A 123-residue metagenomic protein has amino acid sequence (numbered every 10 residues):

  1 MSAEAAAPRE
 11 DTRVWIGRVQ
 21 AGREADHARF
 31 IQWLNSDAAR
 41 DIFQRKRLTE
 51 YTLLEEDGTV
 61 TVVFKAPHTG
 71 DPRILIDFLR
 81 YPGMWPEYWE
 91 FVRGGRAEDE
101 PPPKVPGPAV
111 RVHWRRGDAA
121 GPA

Functional and structural regions predicted by a protein language model:
M1-A7: Short acidic N-proximal helix/loop "leader" segments that mark the beginning of a domain or an inter-domain linker
E10-R18: Active-site-flanking beta-strand signature of metal-NTP-handling nucleotidyl enzymes and homologous cyclase-like
G17-A21, V63-H68: Short beta-strand-to-loop capping motifs
R23-L48: Short amphipathic alpha-helical segments
A39-T49, K65-V105: An amphipathic, aromatic/His-enriched active-site/gating alpha helix that lines ligand/cofactor pockets
Y51-E56: Short beta-strand
E98-A123: Short, low-order "capping/linker" segments at domain edges
